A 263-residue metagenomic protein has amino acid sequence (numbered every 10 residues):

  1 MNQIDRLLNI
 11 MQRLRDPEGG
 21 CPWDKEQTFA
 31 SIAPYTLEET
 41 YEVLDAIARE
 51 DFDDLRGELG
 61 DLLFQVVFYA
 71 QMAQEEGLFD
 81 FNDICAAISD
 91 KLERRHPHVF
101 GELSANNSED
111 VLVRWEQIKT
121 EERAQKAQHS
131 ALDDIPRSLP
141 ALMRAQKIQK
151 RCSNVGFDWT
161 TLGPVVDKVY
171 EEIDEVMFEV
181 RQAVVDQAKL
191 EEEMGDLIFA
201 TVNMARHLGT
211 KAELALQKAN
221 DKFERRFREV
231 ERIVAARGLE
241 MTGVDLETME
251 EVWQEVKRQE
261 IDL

Functional and structural regions predicted by a protein language model:
M1-E58, F64-M194, I198-L263: Flexible "arm" and connector segments at domain edges
